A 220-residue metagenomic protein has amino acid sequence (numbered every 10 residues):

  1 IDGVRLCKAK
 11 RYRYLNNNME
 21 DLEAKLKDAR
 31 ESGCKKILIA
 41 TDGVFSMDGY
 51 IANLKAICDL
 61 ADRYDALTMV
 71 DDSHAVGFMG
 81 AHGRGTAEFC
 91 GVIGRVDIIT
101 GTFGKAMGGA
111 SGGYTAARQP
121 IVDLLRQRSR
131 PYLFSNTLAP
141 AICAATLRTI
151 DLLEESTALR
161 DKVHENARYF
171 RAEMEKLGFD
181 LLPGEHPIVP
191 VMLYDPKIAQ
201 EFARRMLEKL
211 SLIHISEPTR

Functional and structural regions predicted by a protein language model:
I1-C7: Substrate-binding/gating loop at the entrance of the active-site cleft, primarily in PLP-dependent aminotransferase-like
C7, R63-Y64, L177, K209: Helix C-cap/helix->beta junction micro-motif
Y12, N16-V70: Active-site phosphate-binding strand-loop segment of PLP-dependent enzymes
H82, E88-L124: Active-site PLP attachment segment
M107-M174, F179-L182: PLP-dependent aminotransferase class I/II
D161-F170, E175-K209: Conserved PLP-binding catalytic core of the aspartate aminotransferase-like
I213-T219: Residue-level detector of conserved catalytic or cofactor/ligand-binding positions in enzyme active sites
